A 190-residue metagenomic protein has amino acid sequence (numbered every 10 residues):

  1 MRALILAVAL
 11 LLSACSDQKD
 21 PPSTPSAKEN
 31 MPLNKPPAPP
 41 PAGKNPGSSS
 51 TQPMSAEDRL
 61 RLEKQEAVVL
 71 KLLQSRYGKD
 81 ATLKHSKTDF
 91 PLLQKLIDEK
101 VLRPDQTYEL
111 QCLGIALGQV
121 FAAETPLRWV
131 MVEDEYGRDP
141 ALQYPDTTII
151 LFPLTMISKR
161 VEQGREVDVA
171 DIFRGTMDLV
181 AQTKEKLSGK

Functional and structural regions predicted by a protein language model:
M1-A7: Sec-dependent signal peptide recognition, specifically the positively charged N-region followed immediately by
L11-A14: C-terminal motif of bacterial Sec signal peptides marking the signal peptidase cleavage site
S16-P25: Bacterial lipoprotein signal-peptidase II cleavage site
P25-N34, Q143-K190: A recognition module on extended beta-rich or small alphabeta surfaces enriched in W/G with H and D/E
P40-T107: N-terminal low-complexity, intrinsically disordered segments
Q111-V161: Amphipathic protein-protein interaction modules
